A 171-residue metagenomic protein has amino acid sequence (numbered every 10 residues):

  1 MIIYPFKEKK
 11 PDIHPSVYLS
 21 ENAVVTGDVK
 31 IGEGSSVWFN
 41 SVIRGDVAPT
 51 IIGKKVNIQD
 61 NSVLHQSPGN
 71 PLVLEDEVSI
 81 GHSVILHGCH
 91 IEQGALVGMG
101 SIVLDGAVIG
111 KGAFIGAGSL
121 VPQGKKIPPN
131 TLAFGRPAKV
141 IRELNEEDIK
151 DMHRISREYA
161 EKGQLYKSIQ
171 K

Functional and structural regions predicted by a protein language model:
M1-S16, K125-T131, R136-K171: Terminal amphipathic alpha-helical/low-complexity segments used for targeting or macromolecular assembly
F6-P128, L132-A133, A138-V140: Structural signal for interior beta-strand "rungs" in well-ordered beta-sheet cores of soluble enzyme domains
